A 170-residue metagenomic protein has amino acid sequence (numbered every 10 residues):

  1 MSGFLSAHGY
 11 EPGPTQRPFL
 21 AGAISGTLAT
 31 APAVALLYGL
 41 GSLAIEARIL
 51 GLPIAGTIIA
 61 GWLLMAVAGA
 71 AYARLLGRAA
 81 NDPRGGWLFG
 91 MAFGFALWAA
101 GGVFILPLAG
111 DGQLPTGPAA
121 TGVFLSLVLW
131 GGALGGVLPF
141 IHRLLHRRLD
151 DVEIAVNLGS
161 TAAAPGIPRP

Functional and structural regions predicted by a protein language model:
M1-P170: Juxtamembrane/disordered regions of integral membrane proteins
